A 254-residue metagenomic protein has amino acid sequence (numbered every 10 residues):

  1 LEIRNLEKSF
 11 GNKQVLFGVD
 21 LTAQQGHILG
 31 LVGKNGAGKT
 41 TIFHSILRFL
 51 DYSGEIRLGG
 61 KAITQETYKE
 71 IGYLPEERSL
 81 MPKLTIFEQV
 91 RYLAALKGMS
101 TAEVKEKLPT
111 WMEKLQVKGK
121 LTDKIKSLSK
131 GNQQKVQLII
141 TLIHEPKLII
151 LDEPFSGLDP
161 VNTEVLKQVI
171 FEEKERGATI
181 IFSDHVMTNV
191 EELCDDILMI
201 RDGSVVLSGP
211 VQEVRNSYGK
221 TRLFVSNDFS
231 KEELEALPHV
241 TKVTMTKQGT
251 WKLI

Functional and structural regions predicted by a protein language model:
V32-K34: The feature captures the beta-strand-to-loop junction immediately N-terminal to the Walker
Y52-K69: Conserved ABC transporter NBD signature motif
R91, A95, A102-K120: Conserved ABC ATPase "signature" region
K124-G131: Conserved ABC ATPase signature
I149-E153: Catalytic Walker B motif of ABC-type/P-loop ATPase nucleotide-binding domains
Q168-K252: ABC transporter nucleotide-binding domain
